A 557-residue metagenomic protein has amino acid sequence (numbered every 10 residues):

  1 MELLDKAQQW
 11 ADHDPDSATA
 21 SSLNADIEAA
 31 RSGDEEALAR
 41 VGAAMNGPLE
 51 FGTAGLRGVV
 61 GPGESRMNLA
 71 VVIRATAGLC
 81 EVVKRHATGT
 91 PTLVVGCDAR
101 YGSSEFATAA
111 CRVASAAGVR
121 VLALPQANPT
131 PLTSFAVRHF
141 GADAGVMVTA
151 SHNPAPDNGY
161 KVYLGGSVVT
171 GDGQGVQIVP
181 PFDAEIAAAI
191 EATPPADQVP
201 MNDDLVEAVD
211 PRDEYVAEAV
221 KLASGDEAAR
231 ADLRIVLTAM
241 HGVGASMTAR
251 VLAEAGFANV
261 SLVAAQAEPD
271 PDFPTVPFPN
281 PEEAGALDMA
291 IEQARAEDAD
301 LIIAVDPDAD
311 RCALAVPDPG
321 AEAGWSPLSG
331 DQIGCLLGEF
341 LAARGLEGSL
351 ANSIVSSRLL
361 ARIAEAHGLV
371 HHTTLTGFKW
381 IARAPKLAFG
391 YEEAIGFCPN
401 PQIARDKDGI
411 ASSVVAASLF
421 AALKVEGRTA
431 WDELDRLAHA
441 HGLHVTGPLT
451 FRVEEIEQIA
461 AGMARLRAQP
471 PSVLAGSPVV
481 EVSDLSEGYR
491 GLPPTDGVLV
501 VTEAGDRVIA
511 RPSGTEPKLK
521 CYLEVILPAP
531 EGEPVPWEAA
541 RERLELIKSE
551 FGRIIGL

Functional and structural regions predicted by a protein language model:
E2, A7-A110, A117, L205-D232 (+2 more regions): An N-terminal, well-structured beta->alpha segment
W10, D14, A18-S22, R40-L49 (+1 more regions): Gly/Ser/Thr-enriched, mixed-charge loops and adjacent short helices that form phosphate/oxyanion-binding elements
M45-S65, A150-N153, A239-M247, V251 (+3 more regions): Conserved phosphate/anionic-ligand binding catalytic regions in large, soluble enzymes, centered on
V94-D157, A253-L314: N-terminal small/polar loop signature for handling phosphorylated ligands or for N-terminal nucleophile
S104-C111, S134-R138, P156-L164, E191 (+9 more regions): Short acidic, glycine/serine/threonine-rich loops at helix termini
P156, G165-V168, G173-V176, P180 (+3 more regions): Replace "Mg2+/Mn2+-dependent" with "divalent metal-dependent
R295, A299-L301, V305, E322-S326 (+3 more regions): Phosphate-binding and adjacent anionic-ligand microenvironments
